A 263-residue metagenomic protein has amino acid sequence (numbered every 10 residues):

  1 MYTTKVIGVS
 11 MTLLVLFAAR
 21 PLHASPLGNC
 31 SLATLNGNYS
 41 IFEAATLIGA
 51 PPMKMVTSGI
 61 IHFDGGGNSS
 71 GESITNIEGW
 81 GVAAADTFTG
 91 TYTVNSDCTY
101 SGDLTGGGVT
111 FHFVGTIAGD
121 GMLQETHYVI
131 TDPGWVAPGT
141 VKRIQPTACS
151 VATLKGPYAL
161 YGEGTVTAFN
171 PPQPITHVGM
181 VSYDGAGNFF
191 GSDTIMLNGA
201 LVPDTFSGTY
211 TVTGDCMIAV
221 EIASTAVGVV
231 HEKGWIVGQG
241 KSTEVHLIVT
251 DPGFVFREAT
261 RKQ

Functional and structural regions predicted by a protein language model:
M1-S10: Bacterial N-terminal signal peptides that target proteins for export
Y2, R20-H23: Cys/His-rich metal-coordination motifs, chiefly Zn-binding "fingers/knuckles"
V9-A18: Bacterial N-terminal signal peptides
L22-Q263: Mature soluble binding/inhibitory domains
